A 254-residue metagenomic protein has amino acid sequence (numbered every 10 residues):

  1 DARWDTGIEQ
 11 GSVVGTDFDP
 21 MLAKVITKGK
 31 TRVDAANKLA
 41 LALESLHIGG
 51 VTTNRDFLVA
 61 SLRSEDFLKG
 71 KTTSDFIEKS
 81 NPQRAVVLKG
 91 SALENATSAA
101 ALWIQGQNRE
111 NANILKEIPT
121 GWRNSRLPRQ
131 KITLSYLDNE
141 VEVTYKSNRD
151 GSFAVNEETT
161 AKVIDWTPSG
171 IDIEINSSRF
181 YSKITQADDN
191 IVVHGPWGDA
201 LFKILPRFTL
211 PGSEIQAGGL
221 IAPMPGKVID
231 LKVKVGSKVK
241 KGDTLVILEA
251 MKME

Functional and structural regions predicted by a protein language model:
D1-N156, T160, K238: Catalytic cores of soluble metabolic enzymes centered on carboxylation/carboxyl-transfer
S135-N139, N156-E158, N176-S178, H194-G198 (+2 more regions): Short strand-coil-strand connectors
T144-F180, D189: Conserved nucleotide-binding/hydrolysis modules and their immediate coupling elements across P-loop/ASCE NTPase motors
E174, F180, H194-G195, V235 (+1 more regions): C-terminal amphipathic alpha-helical interaction region
R179, T185-A222: Catalytic P-loop NTP-binding/switch module of NTPases
L210-E254: Structured functional modules or segments
